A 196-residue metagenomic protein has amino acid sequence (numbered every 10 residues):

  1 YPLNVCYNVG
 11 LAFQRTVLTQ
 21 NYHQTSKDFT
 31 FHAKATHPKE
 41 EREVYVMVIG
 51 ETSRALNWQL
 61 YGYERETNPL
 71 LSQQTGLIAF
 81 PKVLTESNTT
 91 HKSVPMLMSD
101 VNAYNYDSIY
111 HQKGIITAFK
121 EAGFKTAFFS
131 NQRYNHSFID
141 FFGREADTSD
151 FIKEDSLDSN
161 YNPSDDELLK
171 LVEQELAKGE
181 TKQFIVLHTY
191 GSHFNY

Functional and structural regions predicted by a protein language model:
Y1-M47, T52-Y196: Active-site-proximal alpha/beta segments of enzymes that process anionic O-linked groups
